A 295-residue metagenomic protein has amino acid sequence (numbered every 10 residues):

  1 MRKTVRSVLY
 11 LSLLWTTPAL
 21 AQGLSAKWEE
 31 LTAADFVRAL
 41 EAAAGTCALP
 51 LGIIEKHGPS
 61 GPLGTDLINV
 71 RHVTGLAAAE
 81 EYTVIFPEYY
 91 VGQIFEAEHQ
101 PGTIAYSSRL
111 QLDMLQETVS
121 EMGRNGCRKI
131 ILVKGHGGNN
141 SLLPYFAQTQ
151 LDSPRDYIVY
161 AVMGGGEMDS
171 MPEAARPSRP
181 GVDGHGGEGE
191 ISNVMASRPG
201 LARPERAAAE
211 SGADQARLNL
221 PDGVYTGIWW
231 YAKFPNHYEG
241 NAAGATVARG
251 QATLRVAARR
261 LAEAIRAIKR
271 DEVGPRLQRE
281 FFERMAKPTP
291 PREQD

Functional and structural regions predicted by a protein language model:
M1-L9: Bacterial N-terminal signal peptides that target proteins for export
T4-V5, P18-A19, N219-L220: Alpha-helical interaction segments
V8-P18: Bacterial N-terminal signal peptides
Q22-R109, D113-I131, G135-D295: Extended, histidine- and acidic-residue-enriched regions that form the cofactor-binding/catalytic faces
